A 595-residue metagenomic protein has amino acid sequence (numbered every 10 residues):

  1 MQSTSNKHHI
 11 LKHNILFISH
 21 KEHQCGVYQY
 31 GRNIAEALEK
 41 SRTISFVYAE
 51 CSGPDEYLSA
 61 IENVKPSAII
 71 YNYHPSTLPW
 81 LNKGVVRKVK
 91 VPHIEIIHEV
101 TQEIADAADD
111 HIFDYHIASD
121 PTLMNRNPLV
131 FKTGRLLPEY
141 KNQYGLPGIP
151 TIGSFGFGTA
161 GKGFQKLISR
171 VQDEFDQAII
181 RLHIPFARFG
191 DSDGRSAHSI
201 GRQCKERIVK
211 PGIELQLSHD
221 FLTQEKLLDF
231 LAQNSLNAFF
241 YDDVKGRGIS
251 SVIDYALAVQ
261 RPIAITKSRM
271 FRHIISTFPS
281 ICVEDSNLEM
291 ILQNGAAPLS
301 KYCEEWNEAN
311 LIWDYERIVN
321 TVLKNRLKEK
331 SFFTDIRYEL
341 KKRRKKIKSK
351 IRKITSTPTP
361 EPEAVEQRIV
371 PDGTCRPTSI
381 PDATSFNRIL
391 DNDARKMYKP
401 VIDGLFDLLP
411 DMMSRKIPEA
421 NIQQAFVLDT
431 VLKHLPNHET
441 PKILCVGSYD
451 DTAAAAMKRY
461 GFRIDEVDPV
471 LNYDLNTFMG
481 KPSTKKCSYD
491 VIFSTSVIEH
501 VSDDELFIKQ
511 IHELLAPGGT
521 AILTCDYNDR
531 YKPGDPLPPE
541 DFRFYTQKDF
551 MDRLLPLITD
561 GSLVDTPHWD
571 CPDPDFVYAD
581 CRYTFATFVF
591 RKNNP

Functional and structural regions predicted by a protein language model:
M1-W80, P371-S414: N-terminal pre-catalytic "stem/leader" segment of glycosyltransferase-like enzymes
C25-G26, S286-F333: A charged, aromatic-enriched C-terminal amphipathic alpha-helix characteristic of glycosyltransferases across folds
A49-M124, T430-V431, A453: Extended catalytic core of nucleotide-activated donor transferases of GT-like folds
V100, S502-P595: S-adenosyl-L-methionine-dependent methyltransferase catalytic module, highlighting the catalytic core
K141-K162, L167-Q177, R181-L182, I492: Conserved donor-binding/catalytic core segment of Leloir-type glycosyltransferases
R195-L228: Nucleotide-activated donor-binding/catalytic signature segment of Leloir-type glycosyltransferases, i.e., the conserved
N234, A256, L428-R530: Conserved SAM-binding loop
F239-D254, S268, R272-H273: Nucleotide-sugar-dependent
